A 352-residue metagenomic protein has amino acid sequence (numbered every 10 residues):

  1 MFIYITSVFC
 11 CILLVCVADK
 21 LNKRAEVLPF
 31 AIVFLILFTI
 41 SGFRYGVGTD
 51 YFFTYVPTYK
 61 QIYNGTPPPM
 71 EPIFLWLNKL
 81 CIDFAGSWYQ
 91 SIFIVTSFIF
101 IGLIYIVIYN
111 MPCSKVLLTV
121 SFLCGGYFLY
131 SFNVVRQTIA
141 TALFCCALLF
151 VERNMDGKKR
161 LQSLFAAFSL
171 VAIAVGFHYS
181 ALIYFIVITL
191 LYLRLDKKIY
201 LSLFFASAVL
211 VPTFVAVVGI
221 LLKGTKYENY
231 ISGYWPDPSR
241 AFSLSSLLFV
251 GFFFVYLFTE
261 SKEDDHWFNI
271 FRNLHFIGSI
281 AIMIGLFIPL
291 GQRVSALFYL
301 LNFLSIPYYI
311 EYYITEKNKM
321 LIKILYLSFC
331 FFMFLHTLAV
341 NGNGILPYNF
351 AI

Functional and structural regions predicted by a protein language model:
L28, G46-V47, F52-P57, I62 (+4 more regions): Alpha-helical transmembrane segments and terminal signal-anchor/GPI-anchor hydrophobic tails, characterized by long
P72, F84-I99: Loop-to-helix entry region of an early transmembrane alpha helix in multi-pass inner-membrane enzymes
V95-M111: Transmembrane-helix motifs of polytopic, lipid-linked glycan transferases
I108-G125: Transmembrane-helix signature of polytopic, membrane-embedded enzymes that assemble or transfer cell-envelope glycans
Y130, F150, F165-L190, S279-M283: Membrane-interface alpha helices of multi-pass inner-membrane proteins
F132-I139: Short acidic/glycine- and proline-prone juxtamembrane loop motifs at membrane-interface regions of multi-pass membrane
F144-Q162: Membrane-interface transmembrane helices that cradle and orient dolichyl/undecaprenyl
F205-A206, E316-H336: Signature aromatic-anchored transmembrane alpha helix within multi-pass, membrane-resident enzymes that catalyze glycan
